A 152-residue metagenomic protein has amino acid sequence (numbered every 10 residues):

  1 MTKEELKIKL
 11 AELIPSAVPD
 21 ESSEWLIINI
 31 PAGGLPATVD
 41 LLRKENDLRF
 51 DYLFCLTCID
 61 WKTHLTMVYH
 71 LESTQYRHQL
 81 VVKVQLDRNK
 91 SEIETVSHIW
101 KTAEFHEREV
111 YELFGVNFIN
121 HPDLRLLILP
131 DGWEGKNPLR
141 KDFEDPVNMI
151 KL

Functional and structural regions predicted by a protein language model:
M1-L152: Terminal low-complexity/charged segments
